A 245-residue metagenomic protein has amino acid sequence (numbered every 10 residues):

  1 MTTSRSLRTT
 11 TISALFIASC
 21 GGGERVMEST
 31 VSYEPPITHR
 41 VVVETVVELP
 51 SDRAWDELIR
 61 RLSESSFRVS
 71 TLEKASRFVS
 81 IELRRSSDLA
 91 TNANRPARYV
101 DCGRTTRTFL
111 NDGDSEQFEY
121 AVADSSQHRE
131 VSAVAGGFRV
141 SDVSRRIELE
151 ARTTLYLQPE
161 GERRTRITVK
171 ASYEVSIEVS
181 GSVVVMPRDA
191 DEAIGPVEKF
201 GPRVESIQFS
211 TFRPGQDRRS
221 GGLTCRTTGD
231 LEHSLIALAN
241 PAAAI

Functional and structural regions predicted by a protein language model:
M1-A18: Sec-dependent bacterial lipoprotein signal peptides
G21-I245: Ser/Thr-rich, low-complexity intrinsically disordered terminal regions
